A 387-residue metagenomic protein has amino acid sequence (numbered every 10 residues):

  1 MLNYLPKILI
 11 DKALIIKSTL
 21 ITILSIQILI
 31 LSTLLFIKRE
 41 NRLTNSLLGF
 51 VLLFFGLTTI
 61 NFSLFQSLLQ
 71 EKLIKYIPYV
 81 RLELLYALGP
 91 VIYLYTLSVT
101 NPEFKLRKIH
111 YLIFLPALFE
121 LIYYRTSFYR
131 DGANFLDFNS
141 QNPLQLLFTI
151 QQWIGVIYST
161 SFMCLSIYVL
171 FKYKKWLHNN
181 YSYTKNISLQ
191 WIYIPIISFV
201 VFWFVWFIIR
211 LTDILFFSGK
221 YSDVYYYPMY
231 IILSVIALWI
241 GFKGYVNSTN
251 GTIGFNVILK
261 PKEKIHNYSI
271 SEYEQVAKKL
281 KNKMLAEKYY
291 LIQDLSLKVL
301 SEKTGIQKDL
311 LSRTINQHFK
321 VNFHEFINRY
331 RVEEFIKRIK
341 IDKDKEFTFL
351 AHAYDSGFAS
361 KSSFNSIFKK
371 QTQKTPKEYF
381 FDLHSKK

Functional and structural regions predicted by a protein language model:
M1-Y124, S140-Q141: N-terminal low-complexity or simple alpha-helical regulatory segments that function as activation/interaction modules
A13-L24, T126-A133, F138-Y168, D223-Y226: Extracellular-loop-to-transmembrane junctions of the mid-late helices
S18-I21, S25-I28, L48, L52-F55 (+6 more regions): Residues within membrane-spanning alpha-helices of integral membrane proteins, especially the hydrophobic core/packing
F62-E71, T126-D137, I208-G219: Juxtamembrane "helix-exit" motif on the non-cytosolic side of transmembrane helices
L88, F162-K175: Membrane-water interface of transmembrane alpha-helices
N101-T126, R130, P143-W153, Y183-F199: The cytoplasmic-loop to transmembrane-helix boundary for the fourth helix
S198-I253: Interfacial "cap-and-anchor" motif at the non-cytosolic start of specific transmembrane alpha-helices
F242-A359, S363-K370, K377-K387: Membrane-proximal linker segments that couple transmembrane helices to downstream signaling/catalytic modules
